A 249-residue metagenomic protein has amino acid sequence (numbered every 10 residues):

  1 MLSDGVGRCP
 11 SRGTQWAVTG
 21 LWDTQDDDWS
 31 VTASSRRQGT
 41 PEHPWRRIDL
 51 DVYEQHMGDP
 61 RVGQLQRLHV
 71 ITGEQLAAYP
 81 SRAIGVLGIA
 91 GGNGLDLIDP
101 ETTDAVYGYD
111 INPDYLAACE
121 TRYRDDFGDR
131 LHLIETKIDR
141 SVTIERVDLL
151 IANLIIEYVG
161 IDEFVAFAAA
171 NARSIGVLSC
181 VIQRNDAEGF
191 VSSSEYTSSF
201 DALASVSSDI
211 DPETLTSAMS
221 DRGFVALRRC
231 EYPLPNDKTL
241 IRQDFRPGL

Functional and structural regions predicted by a protein language model:
G20-W22, D26-Y79: Class I SAM-dependent methyltransferase Rossmann-like catalytic core, especially the SAM/SAH-binding loop
G85-R140: Class I SAM-dependent methyltransferase SAM/SAH-binding core
D148-D162: A short SAM/SAH-binding and catalytic strip from SAM-dependent methyltransferases
Y158-N171, I182: A short, conserved alpha-helix within the catalytic core of class I
I175-A187: Conserved beta-strand signature within the Rossmann-like core of class I S-adenosyl-L-methionine
R184-V206: Short, glycine-/aromatic-enriched active-site segment of Class I SAM-dependent methyltransferases
A204-G223: Short alpha-helix
R228-L249: Core SAM-dependent methyltransferase catalytic element
